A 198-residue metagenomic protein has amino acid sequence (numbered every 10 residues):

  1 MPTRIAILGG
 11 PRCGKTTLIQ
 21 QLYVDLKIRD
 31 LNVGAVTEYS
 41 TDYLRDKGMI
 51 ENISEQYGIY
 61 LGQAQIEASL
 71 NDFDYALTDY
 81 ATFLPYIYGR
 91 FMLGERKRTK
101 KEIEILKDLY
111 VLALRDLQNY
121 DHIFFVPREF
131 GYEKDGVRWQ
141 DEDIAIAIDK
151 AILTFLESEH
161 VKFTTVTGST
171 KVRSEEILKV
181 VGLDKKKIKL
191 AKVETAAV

Functional and structural regions predicted by a protein language model:
I7: Hydrophobic anchor at the beta1->P-loop junction of P-loop NTPases
R12: Walker A (P-loop) phosphate-binding loop of P-loop NTPases
K15: Conserved lysine of the Walker
L18: Hydrophobic positions on the alpha1 helix immediately C-terminal to the Walker A/P-loop
Q21-K27, Y57-A76, I105-Y120: Short amphipathic alpha-helices and their capping/turn segments at secondary-structure boundaries
Y23-Q65: Conserved substrate/cofactor phosphate-moiety recognition/catalytic segment in nucleotide-dependent phosphotransferases
G48-K97: Conserved nucleotide-sensing/catalytic segment adjacent to the nucleotide-binding pocket in NTP-handling enzymes
M92-V172, E176, K185, A191-E194: A glycine- and Lys/Arg-enriched "phosphate-lid" helix/loop adjacent to the NTP-binding pocket of small-molecule kinases
